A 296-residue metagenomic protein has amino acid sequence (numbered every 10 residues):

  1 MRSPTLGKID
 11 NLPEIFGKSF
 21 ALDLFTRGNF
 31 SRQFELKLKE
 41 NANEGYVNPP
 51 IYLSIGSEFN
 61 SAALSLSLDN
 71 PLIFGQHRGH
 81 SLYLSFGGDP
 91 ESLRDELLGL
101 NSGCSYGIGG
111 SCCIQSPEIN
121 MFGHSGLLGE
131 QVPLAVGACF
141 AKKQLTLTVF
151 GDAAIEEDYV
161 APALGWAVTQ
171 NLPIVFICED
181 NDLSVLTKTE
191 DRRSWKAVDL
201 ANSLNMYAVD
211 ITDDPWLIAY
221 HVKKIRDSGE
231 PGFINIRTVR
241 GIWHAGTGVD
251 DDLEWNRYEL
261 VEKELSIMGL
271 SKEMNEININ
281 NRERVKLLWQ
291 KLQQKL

Functional and structural regions predicted by a protein language model:
M1-N60, L66-S67, I236-R237, I242-L296: Conserved acidic/glycine
L36-K39, Y46-Q170, E190-N205: Cofactor-binding active-site loop characterized by glycine-rich and histidine/acidic residues
N120-Q290: Glycine-rich ThDP/TPP pyrophosphate-binding loop and its adjacent helix/strand module within ThDP-dependent enzymes
